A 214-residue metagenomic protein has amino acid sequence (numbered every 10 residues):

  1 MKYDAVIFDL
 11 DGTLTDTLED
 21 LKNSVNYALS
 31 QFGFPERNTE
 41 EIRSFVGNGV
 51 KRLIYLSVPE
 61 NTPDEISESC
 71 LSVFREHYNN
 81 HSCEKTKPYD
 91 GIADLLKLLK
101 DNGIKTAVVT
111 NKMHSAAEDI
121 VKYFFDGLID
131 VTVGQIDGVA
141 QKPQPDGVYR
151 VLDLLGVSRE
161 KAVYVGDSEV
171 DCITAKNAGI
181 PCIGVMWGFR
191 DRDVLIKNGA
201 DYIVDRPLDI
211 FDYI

Functional and structural regions predicted by a protein language model:
M1-S44, Y55: Active-site neighborhood of HAD-like aspartate-dependent phosphohydrolases
D4, N102-K105, K161, P181 (+1 more regions): Structural signature of beta-strand start/N-cap positions in the alpha/beta core of ABC transporter nucleotide-binding
D20, G49, D94, S115-A116 (+3 more regions): Short alpha-helical
S30-F32, E36, L53-T62, K85 (+6 more regions): Substrate-recognition/cap helix-loop segment adjacent to the acidic, metal-dependent catalytic center of Asp-based
N48-N80, D90, K97-L98: A metal-dependent, Asp-based hydrolase signature
F125-T132, V194-F211: Structural recognition of alpha->loop->beta junctions
V163-V204: Acidic, Mg2+-coordinating phosphoryl-transfer loop and its flanking beta/alpha structural elements, shared across
